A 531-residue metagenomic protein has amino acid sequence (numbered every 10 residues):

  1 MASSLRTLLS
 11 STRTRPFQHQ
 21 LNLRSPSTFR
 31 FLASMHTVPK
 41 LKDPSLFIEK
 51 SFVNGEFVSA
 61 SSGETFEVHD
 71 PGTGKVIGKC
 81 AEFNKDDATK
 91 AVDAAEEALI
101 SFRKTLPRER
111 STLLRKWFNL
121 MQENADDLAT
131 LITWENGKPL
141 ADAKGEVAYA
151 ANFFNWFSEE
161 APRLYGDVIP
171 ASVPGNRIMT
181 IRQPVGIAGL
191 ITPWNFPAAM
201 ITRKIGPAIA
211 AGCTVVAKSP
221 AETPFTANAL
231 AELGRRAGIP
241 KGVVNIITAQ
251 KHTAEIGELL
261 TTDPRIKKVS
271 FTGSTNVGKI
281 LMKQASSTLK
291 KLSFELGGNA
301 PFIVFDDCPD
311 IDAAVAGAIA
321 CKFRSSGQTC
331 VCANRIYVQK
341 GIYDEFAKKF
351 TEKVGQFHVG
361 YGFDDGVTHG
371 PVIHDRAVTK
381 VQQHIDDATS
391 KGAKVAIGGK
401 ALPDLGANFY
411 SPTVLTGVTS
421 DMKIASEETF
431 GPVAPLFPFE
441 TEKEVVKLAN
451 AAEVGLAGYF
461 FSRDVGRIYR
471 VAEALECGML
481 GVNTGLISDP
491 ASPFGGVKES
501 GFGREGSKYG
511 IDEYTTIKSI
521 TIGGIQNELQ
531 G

Functional and structural regions predicted by a protein language model:
M1-Q20: N-terminal chloroplast transit peptides
S3, P26-T73: Hydrophobic face of amphipathic alpha-helices that form TPR/SEL1-like repeat modules and related alpha-solenoid
S3-S4, L32, D70-G78, I266 (+5 more regions): Conserved C-terminal structural/oligomerization subdomain of aldehyde/semialdehyde dehydrogenase
K75-Y165, G175: Glycine-rich loop-to-alpha-helix module at the N-terminal edge of alpha/beta enzyme cores
I77-F83, A98-K104, L190, F302-V304 (+5 more regions): Short, well-ordered beta-strand elements within core beta-sheets of diverse protein domains
G166-A313, F439: Rossmann-like NAD(P) dinucleotide-binding subdomain of oxidoreductase/dehydrogenase enzymes
T214-V216, V395, M479: A short hydrophobic/small-residue beta-strand
N276-T419, V482, L529-G531: ALDH superfamily catalytic-core signature
